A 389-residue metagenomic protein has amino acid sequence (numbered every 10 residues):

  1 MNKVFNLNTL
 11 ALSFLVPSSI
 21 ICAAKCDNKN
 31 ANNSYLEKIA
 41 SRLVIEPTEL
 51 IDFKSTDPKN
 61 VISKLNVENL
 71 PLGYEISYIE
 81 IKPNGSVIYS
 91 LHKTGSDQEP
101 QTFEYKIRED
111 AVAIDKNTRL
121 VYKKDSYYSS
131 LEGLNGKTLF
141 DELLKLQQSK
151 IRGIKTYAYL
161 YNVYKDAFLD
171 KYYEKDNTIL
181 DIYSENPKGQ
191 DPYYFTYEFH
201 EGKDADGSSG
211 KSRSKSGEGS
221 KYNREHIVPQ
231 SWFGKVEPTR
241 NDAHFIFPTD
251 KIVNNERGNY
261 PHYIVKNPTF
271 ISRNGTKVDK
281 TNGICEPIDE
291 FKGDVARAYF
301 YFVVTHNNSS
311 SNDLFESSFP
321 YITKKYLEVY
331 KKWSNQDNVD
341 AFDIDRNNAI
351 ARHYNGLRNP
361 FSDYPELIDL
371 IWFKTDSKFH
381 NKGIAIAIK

Functional and structural regions predicted by a protein language model:
M1-I114: Beta-rich interaction/scaffold domains
N28-A40, Q147-G153, K215-F233: Short, charged N-terminal helix-start/capping segments
A31-Y35, D57, K123, L131-G136 (+1 more regions): Non-membrane alpha-helical secondary structure
Y78-N84, V163-I179, P287-R297: Short, surface-exposed loop and linker segments with low hydrophobicity and enrichment for Pro/Ser/Thr
E99-Q101, P192, Y260, I371: Short acidic, gly/pro-rich beta-turn/loop elements at beta-sheet edges and active-site/ligand-binding grooves
D110-P192, L367-K389: N-terminal module-boundary/linker segments of secreted carbohydrate-active enzymes
N186-K215, S220-K221: Short, His- and charge-rich active-site/binding loops that engage polyanionic ligands
G210-K389: Domain-level detector of nuclease and nuclease-like folds in predominantly extracellular/periplasmic contexts
